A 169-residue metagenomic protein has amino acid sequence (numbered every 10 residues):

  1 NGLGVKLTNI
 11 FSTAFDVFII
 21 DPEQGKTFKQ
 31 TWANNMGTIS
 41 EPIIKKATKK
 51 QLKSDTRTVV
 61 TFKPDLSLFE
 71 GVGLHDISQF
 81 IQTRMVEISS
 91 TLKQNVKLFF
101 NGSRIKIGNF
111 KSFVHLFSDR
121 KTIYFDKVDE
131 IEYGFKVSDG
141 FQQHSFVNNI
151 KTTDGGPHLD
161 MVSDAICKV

Functional and structural regions predicted by a protein language model:
N1-L116: GHKL-type ATPase core
V96-V169: GHKL/Bergerat-fold ATPase module in large chromosome/replication-associated machines
